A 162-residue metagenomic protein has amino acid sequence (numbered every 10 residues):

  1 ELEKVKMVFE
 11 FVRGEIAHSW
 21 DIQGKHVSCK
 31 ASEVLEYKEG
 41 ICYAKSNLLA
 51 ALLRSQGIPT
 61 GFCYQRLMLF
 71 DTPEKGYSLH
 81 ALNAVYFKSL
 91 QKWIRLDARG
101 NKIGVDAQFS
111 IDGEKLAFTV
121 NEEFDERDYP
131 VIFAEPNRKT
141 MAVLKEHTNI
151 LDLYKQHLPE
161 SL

Functional and structural regions predicted by a protein language model:
E1, R54-G57, Y86-K92: A short, structured loop/turn motif at beta-sheet edges
E1-Y37: Secondary-structure boundary elements
V8, K38-Y64, N83: Cysteine-centered nucleophilic/redox motifs
W20-K25, Q65-R66, T72: Short acidic alpha-helical/loop segments enriched in Asp/Glu that coordinate divalent cations
L35-E39, T72-P73: Short, surface-exposed loop/turn motifs that are enriched in glycine and acidic residues and include a nearby proline
A44, L67-L162: His-Asp-centered catalytic microenvironments across diverse enzyme cores, prominently the transglutaminase-like
